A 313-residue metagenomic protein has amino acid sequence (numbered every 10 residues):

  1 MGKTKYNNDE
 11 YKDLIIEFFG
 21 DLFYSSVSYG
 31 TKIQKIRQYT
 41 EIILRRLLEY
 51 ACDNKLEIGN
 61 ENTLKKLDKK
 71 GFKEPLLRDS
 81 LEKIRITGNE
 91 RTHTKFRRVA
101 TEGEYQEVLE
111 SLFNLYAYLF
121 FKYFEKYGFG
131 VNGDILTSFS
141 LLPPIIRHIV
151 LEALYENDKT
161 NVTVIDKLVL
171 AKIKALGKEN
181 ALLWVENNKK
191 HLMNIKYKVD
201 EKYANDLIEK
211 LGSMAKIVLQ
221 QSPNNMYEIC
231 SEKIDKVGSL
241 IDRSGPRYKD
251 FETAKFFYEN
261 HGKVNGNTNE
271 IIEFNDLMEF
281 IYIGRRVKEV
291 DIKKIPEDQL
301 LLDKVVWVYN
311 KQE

Functional and structural regions predicted by a protein language model:
M1-T87, H93-E313: Amphipathic alpha-helical interface elements
